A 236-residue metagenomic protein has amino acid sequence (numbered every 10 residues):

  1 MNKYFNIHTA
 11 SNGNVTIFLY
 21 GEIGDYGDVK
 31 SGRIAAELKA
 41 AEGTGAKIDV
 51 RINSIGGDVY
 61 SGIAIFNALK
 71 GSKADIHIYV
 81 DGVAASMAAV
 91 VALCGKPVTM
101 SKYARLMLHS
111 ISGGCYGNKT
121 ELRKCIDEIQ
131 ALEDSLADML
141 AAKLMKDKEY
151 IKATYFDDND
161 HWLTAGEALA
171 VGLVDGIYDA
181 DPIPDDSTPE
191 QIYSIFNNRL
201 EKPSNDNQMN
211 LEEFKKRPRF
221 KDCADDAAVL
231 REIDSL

Functional and structural regions predicted by a protein language model:
M1-M87, C94-L236: N-terminal organellar transit peptides
